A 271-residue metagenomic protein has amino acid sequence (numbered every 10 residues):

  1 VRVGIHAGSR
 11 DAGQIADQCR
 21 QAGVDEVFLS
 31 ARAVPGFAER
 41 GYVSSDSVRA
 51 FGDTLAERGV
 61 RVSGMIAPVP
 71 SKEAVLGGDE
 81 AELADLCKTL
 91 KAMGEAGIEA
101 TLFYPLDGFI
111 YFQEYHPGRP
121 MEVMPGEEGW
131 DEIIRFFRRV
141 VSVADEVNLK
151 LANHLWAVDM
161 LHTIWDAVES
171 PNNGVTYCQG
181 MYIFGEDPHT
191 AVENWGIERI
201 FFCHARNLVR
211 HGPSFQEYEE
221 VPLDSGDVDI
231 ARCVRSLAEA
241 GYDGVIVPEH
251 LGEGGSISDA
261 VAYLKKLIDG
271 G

Functional and structural regions predicted by a protein language model:
V1-A38, Y42-S44: N-terminal basic, low-complexity leaders that serve as flexible interaction/assembly modules and, when applicable, as
R2, E26, R61, K150 (+1 more regions): Residues at the starts of beta-strands that form the adenosine-phosphate
R2-G4, S9-R20, D53-R58, E73-L76 (+5 more regions): Histidine-acidic metal/acid-base catalytic patches
S30-I134, M181: Structural motif corresponding to the early beta-alpha repeats
F103-G108, F137, H154-A157, E249-L251: Short, well-ordered beta-to-alpha junction loops that form the rim of enzyme active sites and present histidine/acidic
V123-D131, E146-L151, E220: Surface-exposed cleft-lining segments at the edges of enzyme active sites
K150-D159, T163: Extended, basic/helix-rich recognition subdomains
